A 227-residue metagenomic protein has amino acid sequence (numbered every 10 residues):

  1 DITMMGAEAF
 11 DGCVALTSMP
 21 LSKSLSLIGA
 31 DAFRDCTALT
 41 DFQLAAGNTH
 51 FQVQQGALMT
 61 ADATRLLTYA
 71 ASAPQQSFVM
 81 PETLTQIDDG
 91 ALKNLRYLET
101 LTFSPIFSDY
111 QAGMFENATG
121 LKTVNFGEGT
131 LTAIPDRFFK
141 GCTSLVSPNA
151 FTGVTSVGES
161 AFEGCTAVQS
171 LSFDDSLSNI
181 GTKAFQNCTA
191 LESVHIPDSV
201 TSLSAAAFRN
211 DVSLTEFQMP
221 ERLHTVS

Functional and structural regions predicted by a protein language model:
D1-M4, C13-L27, T37-A57, A61-T64 (+7 more regions): Structural signature of tandem-repeat unit edges
